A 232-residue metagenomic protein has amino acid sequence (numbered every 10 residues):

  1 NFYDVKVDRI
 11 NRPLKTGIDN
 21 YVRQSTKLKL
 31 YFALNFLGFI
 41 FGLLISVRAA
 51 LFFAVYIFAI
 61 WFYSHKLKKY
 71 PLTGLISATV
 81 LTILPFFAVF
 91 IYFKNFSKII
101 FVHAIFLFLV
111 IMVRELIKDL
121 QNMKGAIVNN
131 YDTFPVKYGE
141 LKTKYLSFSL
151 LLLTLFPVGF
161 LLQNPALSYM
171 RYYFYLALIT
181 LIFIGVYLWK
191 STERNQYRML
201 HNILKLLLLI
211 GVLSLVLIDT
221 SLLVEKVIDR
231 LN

Functional and structural regions predicted by a protein language model:
V5-F53, D132-L167: Multi-pass membrane catalytic core of lipid/isoprenoid biosynthesis enzymes
K6-V7, N11-K29, W61-L81, Y131-Y145 (+1 more regions): Interhelical loop and helix-boundary elements at the membrane-water interface of polytopic inner-membrane proteins
T16-S97, V102: Intramembrane alpha-helical segments
L28, F32-N35, A50-F53, I57 (+8 more regions): Residues within membrane-spanning alpha-helices of integral membrane proteins, especially the hydrophobic core/packing
V55-H65, I83-F86, F106-E115, A177-V186: Alpha-helical transmembrane segments and their membrane-interface exit regions
Y63-L72, F87-F93, V113-D119, G185-K190 (+1 more regions): Juxtamembrane membrane-interface segments at transmembrane alpha-helix termini
A78-K124, E140-L152, L223-I228: Functional transmembrane core segments of multi-pass inner-membrane proteins
Q163-N232: Extended hydrophobic alpha-helices typical of membrane-associated regions
